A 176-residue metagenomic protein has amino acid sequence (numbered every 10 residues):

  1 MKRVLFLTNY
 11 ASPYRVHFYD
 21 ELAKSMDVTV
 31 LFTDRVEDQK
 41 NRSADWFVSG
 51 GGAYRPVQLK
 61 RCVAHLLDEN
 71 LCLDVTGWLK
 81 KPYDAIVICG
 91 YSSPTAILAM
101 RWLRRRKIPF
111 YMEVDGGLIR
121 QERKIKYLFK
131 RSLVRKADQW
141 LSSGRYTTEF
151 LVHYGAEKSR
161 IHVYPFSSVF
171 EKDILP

Functional and structural regions predicted by a protein language model:
M1-Q58, L79: N-terminal subdomain of nucleotide-sugar transferases
L5, V75-P94, P109: Short N-terminal targeting/anchoring amphipathic segment
L7, Y14, T33, C89 (+2 more regions): Replace "coordinates the UDP/GDP/TDP-sugar" with "coordinates nucleotide-activated sugar donors
P13-V16, P94-I97, T148-E149: Short, well-ordered alpha-helical microsegments
G50-L73, I88-C89: A short, charged, and often flexible helix/loop element on the N-terminal side of the glycosyltransferase catalytic
P94, I108-K126, K136-Q139, S143 (+1 more regions): A short, histidine- and acid-enriched strand-loop-helix "catalytic/donor-clamping" loop that lines the nucleotide-sugar
R106-P109, K158-S159: A short helix->loop->beta-strand "cap" motif at the edges of active sites that frequently abuts
R135-P176: Donor nucleotide-sugar binding/catalytic pocket of nucleotide-sugar-dependent glycosyltransferases
